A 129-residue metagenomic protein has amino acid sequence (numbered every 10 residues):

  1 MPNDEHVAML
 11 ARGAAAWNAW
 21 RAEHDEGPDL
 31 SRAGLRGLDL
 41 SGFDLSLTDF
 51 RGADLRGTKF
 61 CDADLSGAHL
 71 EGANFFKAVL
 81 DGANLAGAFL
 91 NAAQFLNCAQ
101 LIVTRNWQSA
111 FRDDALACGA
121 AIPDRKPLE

Functional and structural regions predicted by a protein language model:
E5-A8, R12-E129: Tandem repeat scaffolds
